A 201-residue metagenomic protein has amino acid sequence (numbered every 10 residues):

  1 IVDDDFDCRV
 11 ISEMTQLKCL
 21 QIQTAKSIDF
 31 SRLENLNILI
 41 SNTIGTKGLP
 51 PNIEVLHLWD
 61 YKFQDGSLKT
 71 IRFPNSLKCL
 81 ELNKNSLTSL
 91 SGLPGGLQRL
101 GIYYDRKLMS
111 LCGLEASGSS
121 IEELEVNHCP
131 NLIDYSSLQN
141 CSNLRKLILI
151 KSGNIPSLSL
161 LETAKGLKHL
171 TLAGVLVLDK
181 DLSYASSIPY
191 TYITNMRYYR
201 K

Functional and structural regions predicted by a protein language model:
I1-V10, Q16-I28, N35-G48, N52-T88 (+6 more regions): Concave beta-strand-loop units of leucine-rich repeat
